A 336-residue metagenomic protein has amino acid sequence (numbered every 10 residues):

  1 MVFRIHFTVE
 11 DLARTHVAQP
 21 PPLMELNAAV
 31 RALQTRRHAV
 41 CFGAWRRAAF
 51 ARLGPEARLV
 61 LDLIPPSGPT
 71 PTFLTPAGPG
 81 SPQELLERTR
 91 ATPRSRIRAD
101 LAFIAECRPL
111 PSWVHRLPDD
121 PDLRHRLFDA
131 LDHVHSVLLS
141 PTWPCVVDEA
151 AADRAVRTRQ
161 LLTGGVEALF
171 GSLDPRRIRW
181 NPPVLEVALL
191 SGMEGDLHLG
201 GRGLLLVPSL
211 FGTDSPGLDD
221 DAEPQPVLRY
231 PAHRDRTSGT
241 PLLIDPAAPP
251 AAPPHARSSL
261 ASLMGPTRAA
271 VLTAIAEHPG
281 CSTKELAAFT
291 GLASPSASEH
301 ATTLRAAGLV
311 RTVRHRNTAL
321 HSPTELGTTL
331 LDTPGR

Functional and structural regions predicted by a protein language model:
M1-L189, M193-L197, P226: N-terminal, charged low-complexity regulatory/assembly segments
V207, G212-P323, T328-R336: Extended mid-to-C-terminal alpha-helical interaction segments
